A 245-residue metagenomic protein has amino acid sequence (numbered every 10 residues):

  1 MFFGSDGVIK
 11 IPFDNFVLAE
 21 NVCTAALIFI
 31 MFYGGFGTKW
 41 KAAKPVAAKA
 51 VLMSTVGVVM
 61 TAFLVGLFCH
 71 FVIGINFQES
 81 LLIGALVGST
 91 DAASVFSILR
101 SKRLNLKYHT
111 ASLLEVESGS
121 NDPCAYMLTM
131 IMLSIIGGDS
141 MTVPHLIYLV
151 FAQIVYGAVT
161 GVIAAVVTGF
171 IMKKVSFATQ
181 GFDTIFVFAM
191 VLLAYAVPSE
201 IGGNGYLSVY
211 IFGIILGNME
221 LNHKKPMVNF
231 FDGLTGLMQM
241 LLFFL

Functional and structural regions predicted by a protein language model:
M1-L245: Transmembrane helical cores of multi-pass secondary ion antiporters/exchangers
